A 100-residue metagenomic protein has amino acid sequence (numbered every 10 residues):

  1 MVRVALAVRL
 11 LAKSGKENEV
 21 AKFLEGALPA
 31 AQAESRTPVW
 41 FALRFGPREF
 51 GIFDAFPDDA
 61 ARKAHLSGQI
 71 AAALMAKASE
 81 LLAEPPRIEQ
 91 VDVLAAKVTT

Functional and structural regions predicted by a protein language model:
M1-R3, L66: Short, surface-exposed loop and linker segments with low hydrophobicity and enrichment for Pro/Ser/Thr
V2, L11, P38-R48, L74-T100: Glycine-rich beta-strand-turn "strand-cap" elements at beta-sheet edges
L6-V8, I52: Hydrophobic residues positioned within well-ordered beta-strands of beta-sheet architectures
R9-A21: Short, surface-exposed ligand-recognition loops at beta-strand->loop->(often short) alpha-helix junctions that present
K13-G15, F45, P57-D59: Short coil/turn motifs at secondary-structure junctions
E17-E19, A61, K97: Intrinsically disordered, low-complexity acidic/polar segments
G26-V39, A55-E89: An amphipathic, aromatic/His-enriched active-site/gating alpha helix that lines ligand/cofactor pockets
